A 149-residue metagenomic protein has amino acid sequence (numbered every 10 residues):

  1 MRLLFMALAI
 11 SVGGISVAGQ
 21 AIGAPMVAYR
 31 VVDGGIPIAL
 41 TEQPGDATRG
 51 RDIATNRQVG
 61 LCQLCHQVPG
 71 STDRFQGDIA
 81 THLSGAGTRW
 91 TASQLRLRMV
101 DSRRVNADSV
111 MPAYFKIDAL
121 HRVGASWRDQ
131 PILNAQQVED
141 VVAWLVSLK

Functional and structural regions predicted by a protein language model:
M1-I36, K149: N-terminal export/targeting leaders of redox proteins
A24-R57: Electrostatic cytochrome c docking/interface patches
L40, P44, I53, Q63 (+2 more regions): Gly/Gly-Pro-rich "capping" loops immediately C-terminal to redox-active cysteine motifs in periplasmic/lumenal
D46, T91, L133-Q137: An acidic site on a long C-lobe helix of protein kinase domains
R57-L61, P69, Q137: Short pre-active-site segment immediately N-terminal to redox-active cysteine/selenocysteine motifs in thiol-based
Q63, P112, A135-V142, V146: Short, well-structured alpha-helical segments
H66-P69, L145-K149: Protein kinase-like catalytic domain
A125-I132: Periplasmic OmpA-like peptidoglycan-binding domain that tethers envelope proteins to the cell wall
